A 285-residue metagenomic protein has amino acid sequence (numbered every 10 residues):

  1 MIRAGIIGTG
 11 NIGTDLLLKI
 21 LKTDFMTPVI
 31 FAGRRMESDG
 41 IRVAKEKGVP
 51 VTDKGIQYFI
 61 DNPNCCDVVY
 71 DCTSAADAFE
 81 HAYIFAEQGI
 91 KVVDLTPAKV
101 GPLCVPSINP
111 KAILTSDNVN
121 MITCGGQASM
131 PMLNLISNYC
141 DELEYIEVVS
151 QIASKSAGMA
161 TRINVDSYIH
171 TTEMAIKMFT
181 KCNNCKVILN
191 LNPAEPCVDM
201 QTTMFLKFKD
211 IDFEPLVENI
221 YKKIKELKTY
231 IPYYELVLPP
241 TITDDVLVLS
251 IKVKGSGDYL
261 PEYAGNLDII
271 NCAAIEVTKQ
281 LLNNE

Functional and structural regions predicted by a protein language model:
M1-V149: N-terminal Rossmann-like NAD(P) cofactor-binding subdomain of oxidoreductases, focused on the glycine-rich
I2, I7, N11, I122 (+5 more regions): Active-site-lining helix/loop region of Rossmann-like oxidoreductase modules
V93-A98, P239-V246: An acidic intrinsically disordered interaction segment
C104, M204-L206, I251: Short beta-strand element of the conserved SAM-dependent methyltransferase core
D244-K254: Short, low-order "capping/linker" segments at domain edges
T278-E285: Short, hydrophobic alpha-helical segments
